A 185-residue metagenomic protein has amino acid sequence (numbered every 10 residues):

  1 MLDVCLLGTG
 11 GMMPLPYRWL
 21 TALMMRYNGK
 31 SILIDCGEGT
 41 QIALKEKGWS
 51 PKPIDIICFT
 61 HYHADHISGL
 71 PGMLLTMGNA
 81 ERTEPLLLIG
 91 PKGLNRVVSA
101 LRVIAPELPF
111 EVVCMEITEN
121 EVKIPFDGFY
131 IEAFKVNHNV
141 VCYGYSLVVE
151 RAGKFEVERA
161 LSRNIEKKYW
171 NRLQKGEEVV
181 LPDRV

Functional and structural regions predicted by a protein language model:
M1-K47, P85, Y145-L147, G153: Conserved beta-strand hairpin/beta-sheet module of binuclear metal-dependent hydrolase folds, prominently
V4, E111-C114, I131: Generic structural signal for residues in well-ordered beta-strands
M13, A64-H66, N139: Active-site environment of divalent metal-dependent phosphoester hydrolases
E38-I89, E111-E121: Active-site metal-binding motif and surrounding structural segment of the metallo-beta-lactamase
K45, V103, L161: Short polybasic/polar patches that bind polyanions
I89-N95: Hydrophobic/aromatic-rich structural module bridging two neighboring secondary-structure elements via a short loop
R96-R102, C114-E119: A gly/proline- and charged-residue-enriched helix-loop-helix capping module
T118-V185: Metal-dependent phosphodiesterase/nuclease catalytic metal-binding core
